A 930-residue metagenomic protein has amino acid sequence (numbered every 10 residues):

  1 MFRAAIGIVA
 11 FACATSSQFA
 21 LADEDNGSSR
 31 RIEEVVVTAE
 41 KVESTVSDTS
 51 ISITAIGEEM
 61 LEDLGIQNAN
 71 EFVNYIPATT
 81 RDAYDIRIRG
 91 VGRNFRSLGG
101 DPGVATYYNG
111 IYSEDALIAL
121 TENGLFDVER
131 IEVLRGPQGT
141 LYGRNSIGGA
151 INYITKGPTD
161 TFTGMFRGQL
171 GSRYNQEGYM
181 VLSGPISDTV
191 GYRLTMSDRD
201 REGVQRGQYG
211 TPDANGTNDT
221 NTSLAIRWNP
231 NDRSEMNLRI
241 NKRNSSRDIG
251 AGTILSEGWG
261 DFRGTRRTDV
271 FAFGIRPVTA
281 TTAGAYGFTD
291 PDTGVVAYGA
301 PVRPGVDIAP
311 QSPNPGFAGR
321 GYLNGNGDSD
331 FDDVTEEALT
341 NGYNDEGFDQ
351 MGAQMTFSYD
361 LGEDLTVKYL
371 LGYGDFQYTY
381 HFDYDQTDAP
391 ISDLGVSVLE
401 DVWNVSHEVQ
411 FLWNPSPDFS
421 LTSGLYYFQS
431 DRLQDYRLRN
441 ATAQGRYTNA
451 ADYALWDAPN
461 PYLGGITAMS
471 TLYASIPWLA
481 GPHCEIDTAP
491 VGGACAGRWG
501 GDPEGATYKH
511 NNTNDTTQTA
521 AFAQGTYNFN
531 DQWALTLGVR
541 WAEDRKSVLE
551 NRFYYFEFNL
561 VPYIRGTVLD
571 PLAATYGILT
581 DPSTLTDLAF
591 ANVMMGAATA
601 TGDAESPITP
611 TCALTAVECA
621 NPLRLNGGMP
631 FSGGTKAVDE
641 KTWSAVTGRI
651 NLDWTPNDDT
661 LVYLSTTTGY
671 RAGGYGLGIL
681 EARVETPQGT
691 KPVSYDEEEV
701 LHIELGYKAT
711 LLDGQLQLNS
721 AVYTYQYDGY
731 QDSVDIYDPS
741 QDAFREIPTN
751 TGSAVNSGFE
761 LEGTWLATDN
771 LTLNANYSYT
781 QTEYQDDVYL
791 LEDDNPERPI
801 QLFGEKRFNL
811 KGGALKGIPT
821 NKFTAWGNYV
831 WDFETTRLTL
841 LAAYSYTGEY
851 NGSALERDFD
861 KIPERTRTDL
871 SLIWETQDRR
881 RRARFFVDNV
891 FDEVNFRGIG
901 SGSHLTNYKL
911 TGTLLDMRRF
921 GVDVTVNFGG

Functional and structural regions predicted by a protein language model:
N26, P417, L421, Y426 (+4 more regions): Gram-negative outer-membrane beta-barrel transporters
S28-T161, L705: Acidic, small-polar-rich N-terminal luminal/periplasmic segments of exported/outer-membrane proteins
G103, D115, F126-R135, T140-T222 (+7 more regions): Outer-membrane beta-barrel translocator/receptor signature
T155, G168-S172, D198-E202, K242-S246 (+13 more regions): Transmembrane beta-strands of outer-membrane beta-barrel pores
D160-T161, Q169, V181-A280, Y286 (+6 more regions): Periplasmic-side early beta-strands and strand-to-turn transitions of outer-membrane beta-barrels
R227-N229, L412-N414, S420, G424-F428 (+2 more regions): Structural signature of Gram-negative outer-membrane beta-barrels, strongest in the C-terminal barrel of TonB-dependent
T356, D360, T366-G372, Q377-F382 (+6 more regions): Membrane-embedded beta-barrel scaffold of Gram-negative outer-membrane proteins
T442-G445, Q726, N770, E834 (+2 more regions): C-terminal beta-signal and adjacent terminal beta-strands/loops of Gram-negative outer-membrane beta-barrel proteins
